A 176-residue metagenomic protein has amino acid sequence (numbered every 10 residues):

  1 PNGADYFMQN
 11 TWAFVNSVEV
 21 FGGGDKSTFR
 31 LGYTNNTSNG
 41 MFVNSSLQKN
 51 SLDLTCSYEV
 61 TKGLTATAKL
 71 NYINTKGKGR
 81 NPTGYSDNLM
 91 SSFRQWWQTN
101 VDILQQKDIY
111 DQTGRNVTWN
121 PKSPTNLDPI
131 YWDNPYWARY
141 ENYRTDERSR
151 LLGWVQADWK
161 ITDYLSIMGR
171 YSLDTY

Functional and structural regions predicted by a protein language model:
P1, G40-S45, S51, T55-L152 (+1 more regions): Surface-exposed loop/interface segments of Gram-negative outer-membrane beta-barrel transport/assembly proteins
P1-S46, S57-T61: Outer-membrane beta-barrel pore proteins
Q9-D25, T34-N36, P135-T175: Outer-membrane beta-barrel transmembrane strands
